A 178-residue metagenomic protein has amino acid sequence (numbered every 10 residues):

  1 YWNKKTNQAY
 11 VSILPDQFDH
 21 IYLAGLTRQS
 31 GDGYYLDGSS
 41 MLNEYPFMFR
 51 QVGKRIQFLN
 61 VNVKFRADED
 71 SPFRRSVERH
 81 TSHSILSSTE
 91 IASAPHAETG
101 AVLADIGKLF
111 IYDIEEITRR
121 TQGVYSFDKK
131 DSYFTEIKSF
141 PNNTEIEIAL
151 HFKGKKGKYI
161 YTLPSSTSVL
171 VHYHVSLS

Functional and structural regions predicted by a protein language model:
Y1-S178: Auxiliary tRNA-acceptor-end handling modules of aminoacyl-tRNA synthetases
